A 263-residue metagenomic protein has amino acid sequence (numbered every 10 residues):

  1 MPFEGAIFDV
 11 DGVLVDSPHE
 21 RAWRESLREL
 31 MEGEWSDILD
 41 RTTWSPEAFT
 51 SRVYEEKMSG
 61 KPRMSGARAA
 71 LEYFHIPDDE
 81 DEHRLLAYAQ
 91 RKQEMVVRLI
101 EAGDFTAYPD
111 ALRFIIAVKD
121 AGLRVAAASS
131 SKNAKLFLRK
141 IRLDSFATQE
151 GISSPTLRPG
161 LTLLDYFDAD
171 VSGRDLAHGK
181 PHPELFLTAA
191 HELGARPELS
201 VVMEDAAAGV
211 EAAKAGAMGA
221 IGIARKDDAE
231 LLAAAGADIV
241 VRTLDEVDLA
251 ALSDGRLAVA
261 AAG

Functional and structural regions predicted by a protein language model:
M1-G5, L112-I116, K132-G263: Asp-based, Mg2+/Mn2+-dependent phosphohydrolase catalytic module
M1-R52: Active-site neighborhood of HAD-like aspartate-dependent phosphohydrolases
P2, I7, E82, V97-A127: Short, acidic loop-to-helix structural element flanking the phosphoryl-transfer center in phosphate-processing enzymes
V13, S129, A224: Conserved phosphate-coupling serine/threonine residues in phosphotransfer and NTP-handling enzymes
E20, R24-R28, E32, R63-E72 (+5 more regions): An amphipathic alpha-helix signature
E32-F49, H75-E82, D144-L164: Short helix-coil transition/hinge motifs at the ends and kinks of transmembrane helices, capturing the brief
R52-L99, P109, A117: A metal-dependent, Asp-based hydrolase signature
